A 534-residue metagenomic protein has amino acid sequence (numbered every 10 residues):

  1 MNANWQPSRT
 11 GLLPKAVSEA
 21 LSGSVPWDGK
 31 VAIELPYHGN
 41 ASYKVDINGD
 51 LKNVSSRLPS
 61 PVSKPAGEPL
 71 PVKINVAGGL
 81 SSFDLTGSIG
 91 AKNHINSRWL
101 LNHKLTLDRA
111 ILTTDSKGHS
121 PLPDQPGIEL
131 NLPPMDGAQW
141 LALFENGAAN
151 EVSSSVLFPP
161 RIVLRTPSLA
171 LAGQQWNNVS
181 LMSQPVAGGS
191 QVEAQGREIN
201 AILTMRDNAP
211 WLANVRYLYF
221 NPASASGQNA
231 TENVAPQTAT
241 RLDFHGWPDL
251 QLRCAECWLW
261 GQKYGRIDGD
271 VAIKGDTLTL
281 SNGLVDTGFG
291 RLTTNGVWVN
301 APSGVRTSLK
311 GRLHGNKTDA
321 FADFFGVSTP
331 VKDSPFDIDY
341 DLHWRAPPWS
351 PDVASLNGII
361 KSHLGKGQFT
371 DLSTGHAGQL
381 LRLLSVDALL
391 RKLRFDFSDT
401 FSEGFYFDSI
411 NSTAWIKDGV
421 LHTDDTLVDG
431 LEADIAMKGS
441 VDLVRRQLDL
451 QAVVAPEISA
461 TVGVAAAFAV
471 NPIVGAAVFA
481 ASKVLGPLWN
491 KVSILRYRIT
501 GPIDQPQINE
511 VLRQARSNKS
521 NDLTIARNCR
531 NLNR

Functional and structural regions predicted by a protein language model:
M1, K15-E19, P26-L101, L143-I202 (+4 more regions): Solvent-exposed beta-strand/coil patches in large extracellular/periplasmic or lumenal scaffold regions
N2-L12: Beta-sheet-dominated scaffold domains
G90, I111-H119, M135, W176: Beta-stranded membrane pore/translocator domains
P121-P133, I202-Y217, S350-D352: Flexible beta-edge/linker motif
I128-S153, N214-V234: Short, structured interface segments
S385, G463-A480: Short hydrophobic membrane-inserting alpha-helices and related fusion/pore-forming segments
F479-R498: A contiguous, mid-protein "functional segment" used to position or interact with cofactors/ions or partner subunits
